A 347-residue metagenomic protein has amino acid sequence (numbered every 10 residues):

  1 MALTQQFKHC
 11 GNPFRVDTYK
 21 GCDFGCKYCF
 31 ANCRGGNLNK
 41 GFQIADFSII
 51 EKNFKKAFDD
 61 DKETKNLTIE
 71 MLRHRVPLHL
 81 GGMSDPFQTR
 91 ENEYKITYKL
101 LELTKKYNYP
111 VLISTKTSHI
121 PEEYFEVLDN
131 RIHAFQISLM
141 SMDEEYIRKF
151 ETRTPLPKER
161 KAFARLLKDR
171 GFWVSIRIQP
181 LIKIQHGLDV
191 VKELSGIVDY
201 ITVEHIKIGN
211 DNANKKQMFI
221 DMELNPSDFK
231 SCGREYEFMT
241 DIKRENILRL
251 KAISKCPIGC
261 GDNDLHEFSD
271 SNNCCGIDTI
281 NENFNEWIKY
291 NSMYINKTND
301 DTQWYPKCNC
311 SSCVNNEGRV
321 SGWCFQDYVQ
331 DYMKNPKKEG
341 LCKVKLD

Functional and structural regions predicted by a protein language model:
M1-Q136, M142-E145, P157, Q326 (+1 more regions): Conserved Radical SAM active-site core
I49-E63, E93-K99, R153-A162, G187-D189 (+1 more regions): Well-ordered, non-membrane alpha-helical segments in soluble/globular domains
R75-H79, P110-L112, I132-Q136, W173-R177 (+3 more regions): Structural preference for beta-strand elements that scaffold enzyme active sites
M83-D85, K116-S118, S138-M142, Q179-K183 (+2 more regions): Active-site beta-loop-alpha junctions enriched in small/polar residues
S84-Q88, E145-T154, W173-I178, G233-F238: Surface-exposed cleft-lining segments at the edges of enzyme active sites
L128-Q136, V190-I208, I277-Y305: Structural recognition of alpha->loop->beta junctions
E159-Q217, I253, P257-N263: Conserved C-terminal portion of the radical SAM core fold that forms the substrate/S-adenosylmethionine-binding
A213-D347: C-terminal accessory extensions appended to soluble enzyme cores
